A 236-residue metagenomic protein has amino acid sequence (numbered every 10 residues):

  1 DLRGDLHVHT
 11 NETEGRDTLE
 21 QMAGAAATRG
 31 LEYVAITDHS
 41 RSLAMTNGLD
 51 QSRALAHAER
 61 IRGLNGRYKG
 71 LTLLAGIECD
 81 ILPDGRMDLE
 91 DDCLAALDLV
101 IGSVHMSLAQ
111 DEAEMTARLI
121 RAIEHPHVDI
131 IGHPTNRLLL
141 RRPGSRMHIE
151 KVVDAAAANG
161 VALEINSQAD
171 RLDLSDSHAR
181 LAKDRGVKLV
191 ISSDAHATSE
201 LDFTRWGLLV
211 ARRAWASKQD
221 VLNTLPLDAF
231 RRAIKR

Functional and structural regions predicted by a protein language model:
D1-T10, R16-I36, R41-L71, P83-R236: Charged catalytic cores and adjacent phosphate/nucleic-acid-binding surfaces used for phosphate/nucleic-acid chemistry
G76-C79, W206: Active-site catalytic microenvironments in core metabolic enzymes, especially phosphate/sugar-handling
